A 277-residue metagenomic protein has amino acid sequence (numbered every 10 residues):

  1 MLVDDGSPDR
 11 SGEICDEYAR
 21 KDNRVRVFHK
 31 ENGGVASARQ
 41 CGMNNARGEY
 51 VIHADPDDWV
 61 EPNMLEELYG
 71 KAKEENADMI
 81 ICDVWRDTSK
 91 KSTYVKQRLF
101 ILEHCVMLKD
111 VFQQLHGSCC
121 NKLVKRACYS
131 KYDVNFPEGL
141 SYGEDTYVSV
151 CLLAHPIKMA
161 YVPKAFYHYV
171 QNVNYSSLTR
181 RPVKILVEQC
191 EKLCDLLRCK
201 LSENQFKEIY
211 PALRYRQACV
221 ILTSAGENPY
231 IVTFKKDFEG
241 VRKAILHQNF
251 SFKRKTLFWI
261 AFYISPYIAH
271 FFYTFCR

Functional and structural regions predicted by a protein language model:
M1-Q189: Nucleotide-sugar donor-binding/catalytic module of glycosyltransferases that assemble extracellular/cell-envelope
N32, L115, K207-I209, K235 (+1 more regions): Helix-centric, low-specificity signal for extended rod-like, repetitive segments
A46, I221-T223, I260-F262: Enrichment for repetitive, rod-forming helical segments
P163, L193-Q205, I209, L257-R277: Long, charge-rich low-complexity segments
K164-V173, T179-Q205, Q217-V220, S224-I245: Catalytic core of nucleotide-sugar-dependent glycosyltransferases
E227-R277: Membrane-interface aromatic/basic loop that binds lipid-linked glycans or pyrophosphate carriers, typified by
